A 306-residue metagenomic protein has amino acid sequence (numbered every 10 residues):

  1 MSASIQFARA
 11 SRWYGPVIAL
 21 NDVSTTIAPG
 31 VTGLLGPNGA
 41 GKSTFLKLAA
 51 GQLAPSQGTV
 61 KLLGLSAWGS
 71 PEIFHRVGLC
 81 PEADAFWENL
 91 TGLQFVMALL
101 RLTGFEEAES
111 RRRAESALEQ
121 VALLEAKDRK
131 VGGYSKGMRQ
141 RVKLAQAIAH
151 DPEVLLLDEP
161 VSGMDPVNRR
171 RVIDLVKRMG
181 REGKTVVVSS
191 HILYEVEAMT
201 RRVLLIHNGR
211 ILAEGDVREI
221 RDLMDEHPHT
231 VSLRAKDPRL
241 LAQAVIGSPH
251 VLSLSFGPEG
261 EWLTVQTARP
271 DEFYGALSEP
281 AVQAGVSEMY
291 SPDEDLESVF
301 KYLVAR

Functional and structural regions predicted by a protein language model:
A50: Helix-to-loop junction immediately C-terminal to a conserved catalytic motif
G58-I73: Conserved ABC transporter NBD signature motif
M97, R101, A108-A126: Conserved ABC ATPase "signature" region
L155-E159: Catalytic Walker B motif of ABC-type/P-loop ATPase nucleotide-binding domains
I173-Q266: ABC transporter nucleotide-binding domain
Q266-R306: C-terminal coupling/interaction segments
